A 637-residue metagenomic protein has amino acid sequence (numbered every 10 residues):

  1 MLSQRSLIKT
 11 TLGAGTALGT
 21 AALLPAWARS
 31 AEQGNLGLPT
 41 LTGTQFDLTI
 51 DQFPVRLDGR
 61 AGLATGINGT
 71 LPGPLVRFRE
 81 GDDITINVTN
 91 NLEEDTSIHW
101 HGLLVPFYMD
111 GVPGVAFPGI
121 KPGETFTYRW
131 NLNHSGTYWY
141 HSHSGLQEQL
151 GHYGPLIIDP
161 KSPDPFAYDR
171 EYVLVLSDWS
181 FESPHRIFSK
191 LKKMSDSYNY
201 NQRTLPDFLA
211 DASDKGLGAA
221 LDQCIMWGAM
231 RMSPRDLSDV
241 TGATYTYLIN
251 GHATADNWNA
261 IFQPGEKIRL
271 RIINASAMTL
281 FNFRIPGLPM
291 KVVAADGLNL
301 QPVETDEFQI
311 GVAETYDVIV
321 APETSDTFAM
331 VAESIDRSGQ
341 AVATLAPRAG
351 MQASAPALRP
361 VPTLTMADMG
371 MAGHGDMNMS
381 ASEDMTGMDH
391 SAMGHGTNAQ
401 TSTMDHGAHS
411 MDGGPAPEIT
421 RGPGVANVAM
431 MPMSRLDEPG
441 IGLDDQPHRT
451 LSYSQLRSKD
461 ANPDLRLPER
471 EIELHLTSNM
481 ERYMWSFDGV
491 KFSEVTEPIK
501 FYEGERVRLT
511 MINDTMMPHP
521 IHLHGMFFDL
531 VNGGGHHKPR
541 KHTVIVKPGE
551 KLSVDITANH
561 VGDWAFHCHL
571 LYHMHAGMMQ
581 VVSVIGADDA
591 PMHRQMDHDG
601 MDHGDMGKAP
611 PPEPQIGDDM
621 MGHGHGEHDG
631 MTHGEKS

Functional and structural regions predicted by a protein language model:
L2, T10-V312, I319, A349-S402 (+3 more regions): Histidine-centered copper-binding motifs that mark active-site loops of extracellular/periplasmic copper enzymes
A31-T42, F46, G414-D437, I441-T450 (+3 more regions): N-terminal pre-domain segments of enzymes
L48, L474, L509, I521-H524 (+3 more regions): Hydrophobic, well-ordered secondary-structure elements that form the walls of internal hydrophobic environments
G81-D82, E124, L132-Y138, G265-E266 (+6 more regions): Short tyrosine-centred short linear motifs in exposed loops/low-complexity segments
R271-A275, L280-P286, F308, V318-E323 (+6 more regions): A structural feature that tracks compact, well-ordered secondary-structure segments with a strong bias toward
T403-D405, S410, A416: Long, low-complexity repeat tracts used as extracellular stalks/passenger repeats and O-glycosylation platforms
E471-Y483, E494-F528: C-terminal substrate/ligand-recognition segments
P518, M526-V561, A565, M574-A576 (+1 more regions): C-terminal soluble interaction/assembly domains
